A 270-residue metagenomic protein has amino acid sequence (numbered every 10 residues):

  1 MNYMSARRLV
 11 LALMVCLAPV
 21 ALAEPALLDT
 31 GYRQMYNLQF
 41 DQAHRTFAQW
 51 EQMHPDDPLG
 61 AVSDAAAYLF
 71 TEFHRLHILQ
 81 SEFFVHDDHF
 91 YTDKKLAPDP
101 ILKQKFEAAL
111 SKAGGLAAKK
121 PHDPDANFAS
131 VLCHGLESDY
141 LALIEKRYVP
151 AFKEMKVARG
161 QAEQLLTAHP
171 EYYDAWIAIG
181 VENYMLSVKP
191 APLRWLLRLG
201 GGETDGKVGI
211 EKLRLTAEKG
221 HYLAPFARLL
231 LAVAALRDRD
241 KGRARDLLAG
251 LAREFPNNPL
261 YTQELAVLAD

Functional and structural regions predicted by a protein language model:
M1-A6: N-terminal secretory signal peptides that target proteins for export/translocation
R8-P19: Bacterial N-terminal signal peptides
A21-P25: Boundary at the C-terminal end of the N-terminal hydrophobic targeting segment
L27, R33-F47, D56, A67-H122 (+4 more regions): Short coil/linker segments at helix-helix boundaries
M53-D57, A168-H169, H221-Y222, E254-P259: Short solvent-exposed coil/turn linkers within tandem alpha-helical repeat scaffolds
S63: N-terminal carbohydrate-binding/catalytic regions of secreted carbohydrate-active enzymes
V233-D270: A cross-kingdom marker for long, charged
